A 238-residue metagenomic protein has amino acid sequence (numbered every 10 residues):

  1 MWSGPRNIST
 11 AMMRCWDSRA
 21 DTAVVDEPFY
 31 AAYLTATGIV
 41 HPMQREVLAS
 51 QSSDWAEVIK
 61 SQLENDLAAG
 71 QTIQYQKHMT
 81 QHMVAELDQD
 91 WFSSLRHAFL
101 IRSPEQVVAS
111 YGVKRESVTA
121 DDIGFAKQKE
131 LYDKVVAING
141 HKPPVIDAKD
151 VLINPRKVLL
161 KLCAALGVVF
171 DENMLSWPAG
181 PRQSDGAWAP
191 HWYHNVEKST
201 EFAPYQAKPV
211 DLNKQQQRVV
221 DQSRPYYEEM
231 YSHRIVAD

Functional and structural regions predicted by a protein language model:
M1-A69: PAPS-dependent sulfotransferase catalytic core
F29-V40, Q62-A68, Q89, V135-K142 (+2 more regions): Short flexible/disordered coil segments
A32-L34, V107, G180: Generic structural signal for helix capping and beta-alpha/helix-loop junctions
Q44-S52, T119-I123, A189-E201: A polyampholytic, Gly/Pro-enriched intrinsically disordered region
A49-K60, K129-Y132, E197-Q206: Short, basic, helix/turn surface patches
A68-K77: Short N-terminal targeting/anchoring amphipathic segment
Q76-N173, A187, Y193-H194: PAPS-dependent sulfotransferase catalytic domain
V169-D238: PAPS-dependent sulfotransferases, especially Golgi type II membrane carbohydrate sulfotransferases
